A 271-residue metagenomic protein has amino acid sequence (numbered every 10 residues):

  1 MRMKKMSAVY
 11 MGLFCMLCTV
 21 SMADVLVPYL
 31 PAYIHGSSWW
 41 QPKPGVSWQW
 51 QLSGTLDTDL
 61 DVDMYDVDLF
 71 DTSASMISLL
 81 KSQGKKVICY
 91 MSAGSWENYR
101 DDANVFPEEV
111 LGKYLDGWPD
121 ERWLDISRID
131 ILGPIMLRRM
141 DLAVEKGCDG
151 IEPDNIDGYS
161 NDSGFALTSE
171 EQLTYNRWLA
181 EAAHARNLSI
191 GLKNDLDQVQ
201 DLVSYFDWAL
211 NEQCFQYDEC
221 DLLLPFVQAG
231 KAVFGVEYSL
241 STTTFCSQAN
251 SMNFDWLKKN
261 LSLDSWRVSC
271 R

Functional and structural regions predicted by a protein language model:
R2-Y10: Bacterial N-terminal signal peptides that target proteins for export
Y10-C18: Bacterial N-terminal signal peptides
L26-P28: Short, cationic, amphipathic peptide segments
L30-R271: Glycan-processing catalytic domains of CAZymes
